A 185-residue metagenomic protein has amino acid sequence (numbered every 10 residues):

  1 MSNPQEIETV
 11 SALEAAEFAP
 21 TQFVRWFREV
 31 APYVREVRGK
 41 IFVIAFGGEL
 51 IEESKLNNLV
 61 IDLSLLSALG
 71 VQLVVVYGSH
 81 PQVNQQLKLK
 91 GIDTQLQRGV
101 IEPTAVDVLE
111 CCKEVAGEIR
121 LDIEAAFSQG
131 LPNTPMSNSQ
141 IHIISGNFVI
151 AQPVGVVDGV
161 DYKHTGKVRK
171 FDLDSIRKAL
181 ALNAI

Functional and structural regions predicted by a protein language model:
M1-V75: N-terminal glycine-/serine-/threonine-rich phosphate-binding loop
E17, K88-A184: Ligand-binding beta-strand-loop-alpha-helix segment within the catalytic cores of soluble metabolic enzymes
F42, F46, L56, Q85 (+2 more regions): A sequence-level detector of short, solvent-exposed, charge-rich linear segments
K55-I61, Q85-T94: Glycine-rich loop at the start of a catalytic domain that most often binds anionic cofactors/ligands
G78: Active-site glycine-centered loops adjacent to acidic/histidine catalytic or metal-binding residues that shape
P81-V83: Terminal amphipathic helices with adjacent charged low-complexity linkers/tails
